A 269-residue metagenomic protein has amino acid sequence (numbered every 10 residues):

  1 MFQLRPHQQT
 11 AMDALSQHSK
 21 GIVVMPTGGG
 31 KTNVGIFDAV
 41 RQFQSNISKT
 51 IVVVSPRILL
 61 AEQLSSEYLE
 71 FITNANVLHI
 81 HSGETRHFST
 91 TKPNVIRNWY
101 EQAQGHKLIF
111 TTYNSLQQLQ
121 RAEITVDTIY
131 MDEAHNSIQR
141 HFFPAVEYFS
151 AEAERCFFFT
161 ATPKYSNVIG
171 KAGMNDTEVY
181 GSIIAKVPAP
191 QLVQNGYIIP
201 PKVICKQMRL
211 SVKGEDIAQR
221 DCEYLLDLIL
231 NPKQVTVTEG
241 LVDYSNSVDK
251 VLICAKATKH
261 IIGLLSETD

Functional and structural regions predicted by a protein language model:
M1-V24: Conserved pre-motif I regulatory segment
Q17-V23, S48-K49, K107, S247-K250: Pre-Walker A (Motif I) flank of P-loop NTPase domains
H18-A39: Walker A/P-loop
T32-V34, Q42, I47-E70, K256-I261: Conserved Walker A/P-loop ATP-binding site and its immediately adjacent core in helicase/helicase-like ATPase domains
L59-T90: Conserved helix-turn-beta segment of the N-terminal RecA-like "Helicase ATP-binding" lobe in SF1/SF2 helicases
E101-L119: Conserved two-lobed SF2 helicase motor
H135-P201: Post-DEXD/H (motif II) to motif III coupling segment of the RecA-like Helicase ATP-binding lobe
S182-A257: Conserved interdomain linker/interface between the two RecA-like ATPase lobes of SF2 helicase motors
